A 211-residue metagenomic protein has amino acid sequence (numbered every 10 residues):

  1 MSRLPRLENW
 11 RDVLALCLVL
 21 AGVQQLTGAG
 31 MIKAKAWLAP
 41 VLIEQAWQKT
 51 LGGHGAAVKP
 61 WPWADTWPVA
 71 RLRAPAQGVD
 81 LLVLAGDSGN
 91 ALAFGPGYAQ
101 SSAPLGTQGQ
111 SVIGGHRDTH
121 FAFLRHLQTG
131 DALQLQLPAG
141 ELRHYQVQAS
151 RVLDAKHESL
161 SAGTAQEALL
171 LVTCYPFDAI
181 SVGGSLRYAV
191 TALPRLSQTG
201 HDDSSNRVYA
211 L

Functional and structural regions predicted by a protein language model:
M1-E8: N-terminal Lys/Arg-rich, disordered targeting/topogenic segments
E8-L211: Solvent-exposed, non-transmembrane regions of membrane-associated and secreted proteins
